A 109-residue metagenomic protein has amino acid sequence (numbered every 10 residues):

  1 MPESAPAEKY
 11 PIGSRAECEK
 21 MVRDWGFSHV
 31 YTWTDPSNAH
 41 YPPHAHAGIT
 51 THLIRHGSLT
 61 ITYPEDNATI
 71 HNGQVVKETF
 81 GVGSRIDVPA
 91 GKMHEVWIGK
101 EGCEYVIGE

Functional and structural regions predicted by a protein language model:
M1-P42, E78: A short, N-terminal "cap"/entry segment at the start of jelly-roll beta-barrel domains of the cupin/DSBH fold
Y31-W33, H52, V106: Conserved hydrophobic/aromatic positions in well-ordered beta-strands
H44-H46, H94: Histidine-centered divalent metal-coordination motifs
H46-I70: Glycine- and acidic-residue-biased ligand/ion/polar-headgroup-sensing regions
E65-G91: Short acidic-glycine-tyrosine-enriched beta hairpin
G81, A90-E109: Ligand-binding loop in jelly-roll beta-barrel domains
